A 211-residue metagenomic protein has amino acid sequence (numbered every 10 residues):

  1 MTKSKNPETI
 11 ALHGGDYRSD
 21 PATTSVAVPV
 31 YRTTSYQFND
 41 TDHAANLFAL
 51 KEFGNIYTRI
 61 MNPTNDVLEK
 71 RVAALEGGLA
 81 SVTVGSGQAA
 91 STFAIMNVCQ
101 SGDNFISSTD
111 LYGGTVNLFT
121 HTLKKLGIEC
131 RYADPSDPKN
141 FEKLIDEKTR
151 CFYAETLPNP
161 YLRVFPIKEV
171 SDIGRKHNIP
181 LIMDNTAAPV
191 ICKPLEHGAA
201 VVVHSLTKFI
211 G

Functional and structural regions predicted by a protein language model:
T2, H13-S19, S81-G211: Conserved PLP-enzyme active-site core in the AAT-like
T2-N62, K70-R71: N-terminal "arm"/small-domain region of PLP-dependent enzymes with the aminotransferase-like
D40-T92, G114-T122: Conserved N-terminal alpha-helix of the aminotransferase class I/II PLP-enzyme fold
